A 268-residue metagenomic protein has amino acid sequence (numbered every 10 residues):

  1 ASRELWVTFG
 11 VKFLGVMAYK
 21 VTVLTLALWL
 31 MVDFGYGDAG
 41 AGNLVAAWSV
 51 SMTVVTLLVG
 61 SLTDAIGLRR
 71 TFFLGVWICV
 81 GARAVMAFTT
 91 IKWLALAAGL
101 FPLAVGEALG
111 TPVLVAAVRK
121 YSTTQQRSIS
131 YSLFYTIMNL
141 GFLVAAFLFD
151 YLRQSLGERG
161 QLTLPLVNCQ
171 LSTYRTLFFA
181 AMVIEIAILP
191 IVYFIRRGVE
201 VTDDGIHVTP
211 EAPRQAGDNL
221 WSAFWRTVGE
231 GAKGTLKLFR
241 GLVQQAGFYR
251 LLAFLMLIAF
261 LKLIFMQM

Functional and structural regions predicted by a protein language model:
A1-R3, Q126-S128, D150-M266: Intracellular loop-helix junctions on the cytosolic face of multi-pass helical membrane proteins
F13, A82, L94-G110: Hydrophobic core of transmembrane alpha-helices in multi-pass small-molecule transporters, especially MFS/SLC-type
L24-A41, Q267-M268: Short amphipathic helix-loop junctions that connect adjacent transmembrane helices in Major Facilitator Superfamily/SLC
N43-S61, L143-A145: Central cavity-lining transmembrane alpha-helices of secondary-active solute carriers, predominantly the Major
V55-L68, R153-Q154: Helix-to-loop junctions at the C-terminal end of transmembrane segments in multipass secondary transporters
W77-K92: C-terminal ends and interior cores of transmembrane alpha-helices in multi-pass membrane transporters/permeases
L109-T123: Intracellular juxtamembrane helix-capping segments at the cytosolic ends of symmetry-related transmembrane helices
